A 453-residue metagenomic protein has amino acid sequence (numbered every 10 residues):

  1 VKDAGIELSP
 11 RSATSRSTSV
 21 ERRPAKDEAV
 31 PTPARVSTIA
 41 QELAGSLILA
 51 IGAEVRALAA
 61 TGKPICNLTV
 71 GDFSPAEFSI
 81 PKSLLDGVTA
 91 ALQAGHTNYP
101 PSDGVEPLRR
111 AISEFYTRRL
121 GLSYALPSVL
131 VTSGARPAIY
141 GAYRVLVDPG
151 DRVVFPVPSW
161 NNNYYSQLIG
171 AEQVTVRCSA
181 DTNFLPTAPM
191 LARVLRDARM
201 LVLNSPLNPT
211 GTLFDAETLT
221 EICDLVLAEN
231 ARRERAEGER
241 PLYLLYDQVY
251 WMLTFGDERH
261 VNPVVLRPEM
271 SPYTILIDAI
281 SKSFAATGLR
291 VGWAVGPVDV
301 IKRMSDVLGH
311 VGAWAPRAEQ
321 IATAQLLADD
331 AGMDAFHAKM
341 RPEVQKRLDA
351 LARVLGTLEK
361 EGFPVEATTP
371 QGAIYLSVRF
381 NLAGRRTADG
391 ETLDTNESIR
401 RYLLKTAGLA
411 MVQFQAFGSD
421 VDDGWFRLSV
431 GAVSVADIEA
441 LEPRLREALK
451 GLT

Functional and structural regions predicted by a protein language model:
S9-T18: Low-acidity, Ser/Thr- and Arg-rich intrinsically disordered low-complexity segments
P31-T32, Q41-G134, G141, L327-D329 (+2 more regions): N-terminal small-domain helix-loop-helix segment of the aminotransferase-like
I51, L68, V88, I112 (+14 more regions): Generic structural signal for small/hydrophobic residues in well-ordered secondary structure, especially within
I65-N67, I277, V365-Q371: Short beta-strand
L85, R267-K360, L449: Conserved core segment of the aminotransferase class I/II
Q93-E239, W251-P268, D394-T395, P443: Conserved core of the PLP fold type I
E114, R118, A388, T392-L393 (+2 more regions): PLP-dependent enzyme catalytic core of the Aspartate aminotransferase-like
A324, M340-A352, P364-T387: Conserved glycine-rich beta-strand-loop-beta hairpin in the small C-terminal domain of fold type I
